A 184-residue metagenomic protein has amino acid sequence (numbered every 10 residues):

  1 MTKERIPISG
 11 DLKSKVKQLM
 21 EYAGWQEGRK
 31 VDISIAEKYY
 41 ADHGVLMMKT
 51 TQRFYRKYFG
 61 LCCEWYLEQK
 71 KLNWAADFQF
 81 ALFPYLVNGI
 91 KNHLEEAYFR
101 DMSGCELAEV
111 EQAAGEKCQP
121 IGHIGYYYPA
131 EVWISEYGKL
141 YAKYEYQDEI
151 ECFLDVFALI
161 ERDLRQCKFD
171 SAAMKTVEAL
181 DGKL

Functional and structural regions predicted by a protein language model:
M1-Y127: A surface-exposed partner-binding patch
P129-E131: Catalytic nucleophile-His microenvironment captured as a short glycine-rich beta-strand/loop that brackets
W133-Y137: Short acidic-glycine loop/turn motifs at beta-strand connectors
G138-Q147: Intrinsically disordered, low-complexity regulatory segments enriched in Ser/Thr/Pro and charged residues
Y146-M174: Compact, glycine/acidic-enriched structural inserts
A179-L184: Charge-dense, low-complexity intrinsically disordered regions
